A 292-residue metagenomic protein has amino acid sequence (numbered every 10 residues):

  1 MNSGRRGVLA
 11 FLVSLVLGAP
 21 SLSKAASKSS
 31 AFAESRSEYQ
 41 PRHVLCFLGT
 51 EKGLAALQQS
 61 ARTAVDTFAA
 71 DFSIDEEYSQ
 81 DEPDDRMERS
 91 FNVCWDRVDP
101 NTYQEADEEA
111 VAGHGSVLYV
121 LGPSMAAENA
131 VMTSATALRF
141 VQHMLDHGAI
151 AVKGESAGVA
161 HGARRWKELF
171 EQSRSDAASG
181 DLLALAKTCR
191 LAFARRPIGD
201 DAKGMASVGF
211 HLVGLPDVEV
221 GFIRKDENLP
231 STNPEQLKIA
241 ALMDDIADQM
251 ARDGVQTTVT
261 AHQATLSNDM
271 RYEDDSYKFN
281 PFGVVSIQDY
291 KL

Functional and structural regions predicted by a protein language model:
R5-L9: N-terminal export leaders
F11-L17: Hydrophobic helical h-region of N-terminal Sec-dependent signal peptides in bacterial secretory/periplasmic proteins
S23-S27: Boundary at the C-terminal end of the N-terminal hydrophobic targeting segment
K28-L54: N-terminal alpha-helical "arm" segments
T50-E109: N-terminal low-complexity, intrinsically disordered segments
V65-D75, R139-K153, D245-T257: Structural alpha-beta junctions
E88-R190: Internal, hydrophobic cores of structured domains that mediate oligomerization or house catalytic pockets within large
G158-L292: Aromatic/basic-lined ligand-recognition segments that form π-stacking hydrophobic pockets flanked by Lys/Arg to engage
